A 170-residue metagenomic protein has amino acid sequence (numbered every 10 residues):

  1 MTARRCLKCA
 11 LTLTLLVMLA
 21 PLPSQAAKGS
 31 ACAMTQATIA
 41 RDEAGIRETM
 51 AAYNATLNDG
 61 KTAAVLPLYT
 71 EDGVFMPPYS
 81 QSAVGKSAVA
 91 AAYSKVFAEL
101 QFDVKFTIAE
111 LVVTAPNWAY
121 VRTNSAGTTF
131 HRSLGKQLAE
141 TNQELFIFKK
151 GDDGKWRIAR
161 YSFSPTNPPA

Functional and structural regions predicted by a protein language model:
T2-L11: Bacterial N-terminal signal peptides that target proteins for export
A10-P21: Bacterial N-terminal signal peptides
A26-E71, A170: Short, low-complexity N-terminal intrinsically disordered segments enriched in polar/charged residues
A27, T141-P169: Short beta-strand edge/turn micro-motifs at domain boundaries
Y53, V65-L66, G73, G85 (+3 more regions): Hydrophobic pocket/interface hotspot
Y69, Y79, E110, T123-G127 (+1 more regions): A mature extracytoplasmic/lumenal domain signature
T70-Q101: Short solvent-exposed beta->alpha transition segments
A91-L134: Surface-exposed, charged secondary-structure patches
